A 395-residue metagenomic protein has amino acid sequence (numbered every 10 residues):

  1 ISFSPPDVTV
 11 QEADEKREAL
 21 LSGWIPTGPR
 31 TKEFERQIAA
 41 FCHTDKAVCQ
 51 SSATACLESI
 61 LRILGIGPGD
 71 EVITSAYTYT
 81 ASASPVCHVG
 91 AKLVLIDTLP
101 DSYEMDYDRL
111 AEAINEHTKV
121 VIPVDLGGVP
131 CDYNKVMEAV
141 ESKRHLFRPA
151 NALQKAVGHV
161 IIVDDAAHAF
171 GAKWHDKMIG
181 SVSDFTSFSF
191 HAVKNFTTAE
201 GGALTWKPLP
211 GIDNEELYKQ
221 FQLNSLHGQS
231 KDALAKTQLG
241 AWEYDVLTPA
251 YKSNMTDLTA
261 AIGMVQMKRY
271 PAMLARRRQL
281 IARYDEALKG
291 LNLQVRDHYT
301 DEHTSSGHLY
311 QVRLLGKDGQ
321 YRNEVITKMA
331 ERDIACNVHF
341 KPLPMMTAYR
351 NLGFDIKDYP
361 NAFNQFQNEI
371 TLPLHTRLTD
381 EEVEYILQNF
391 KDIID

Functional and structural regions predicted by a protein language model:
I1-I63, G67, V136, Q367 (+2 more regions): Conserved PLP-binding active-site segment in aminotransferase class I/II-type PLP enzymes
K32-R36, T44-D45, V120-V124, V129 (+3 more regions): PLP-dependent aminotransferase class I/II
V48, I73, V94, I161-V163 (+3 more regions): Structural detector of well-ordered beta-strand residues that form the stable sheet scaffold of enzyme domains
C56-L61, V86, G202, G263: Buried hydrophobic packing segments
R62-A166, K173: PLP-dependent aminotransferase-like
E104-L110, D176-T186, K391-I394: A short alpha/beta connector and helix-capping loop motif
N151-T197, W242-V246, Q294: Conserved active-site segment immediately N-terminal to the catalytic lysine that forms the internal aldimine
H168, S181-K231, D257: Active-site PLP attachment segment
